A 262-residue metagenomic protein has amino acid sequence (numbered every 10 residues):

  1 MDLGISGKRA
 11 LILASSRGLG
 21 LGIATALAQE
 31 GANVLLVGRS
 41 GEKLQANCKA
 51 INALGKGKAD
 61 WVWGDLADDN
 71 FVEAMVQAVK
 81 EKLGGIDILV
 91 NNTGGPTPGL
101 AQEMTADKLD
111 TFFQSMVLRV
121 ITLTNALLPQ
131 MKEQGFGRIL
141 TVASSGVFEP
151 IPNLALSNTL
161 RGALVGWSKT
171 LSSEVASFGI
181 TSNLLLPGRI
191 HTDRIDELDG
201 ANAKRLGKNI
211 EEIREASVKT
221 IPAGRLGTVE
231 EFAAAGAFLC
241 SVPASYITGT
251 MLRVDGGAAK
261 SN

Functional and structural regions predicted by a protein language model:
R9, A14-G18: Conserved glycine-rich cofactor-binding loop
E30-N47: Conserved glycine-rich Rossmann-like NAD(P)H-binding loop of the short-chain dehydrogenase/reductase
G95, Q102-T122, F136, L140 (+2 more regions): Catalytic Tyr-X3-Lys loop
T124-N125, K169: A short, exposed helix-loop element centered on a Lys and neighboring polar residues
P129, S173-E174, S245: Alpha-helical segment proximal to the catalytic Tyr-Lys
L140-L164, S168-S177, R189-I190: Catalytic loop of short-chain dehydrogenase/reductase
E149, G236-A237, T248-N262: Short C-terminal tail/terminal secondary-structure segment of NAD(P)H-dependent dehydrogenase/reductase domains
A176, T181, I247-G249: Short, small/polar-rich loop/turn modules that mediate ligand/substrate recognition or access, typified
